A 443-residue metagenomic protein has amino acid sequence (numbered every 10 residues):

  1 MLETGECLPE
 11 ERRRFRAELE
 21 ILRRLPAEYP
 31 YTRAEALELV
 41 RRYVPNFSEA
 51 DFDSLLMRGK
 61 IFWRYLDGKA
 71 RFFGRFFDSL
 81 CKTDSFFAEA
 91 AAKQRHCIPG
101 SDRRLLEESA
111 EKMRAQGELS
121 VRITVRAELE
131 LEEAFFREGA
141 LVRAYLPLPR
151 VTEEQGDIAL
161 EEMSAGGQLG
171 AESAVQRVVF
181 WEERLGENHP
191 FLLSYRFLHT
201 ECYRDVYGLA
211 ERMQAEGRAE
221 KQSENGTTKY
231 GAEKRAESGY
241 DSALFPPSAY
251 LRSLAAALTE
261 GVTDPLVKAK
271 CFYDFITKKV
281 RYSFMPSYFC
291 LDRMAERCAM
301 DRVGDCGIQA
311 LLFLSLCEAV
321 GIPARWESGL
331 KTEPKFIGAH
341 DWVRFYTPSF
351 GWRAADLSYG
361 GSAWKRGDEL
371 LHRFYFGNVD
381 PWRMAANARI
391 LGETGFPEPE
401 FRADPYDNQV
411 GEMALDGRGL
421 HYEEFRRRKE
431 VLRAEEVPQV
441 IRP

Functional and structural regions predicted by a protein language model:
T4-R204: Intrinsically disordered, low-complexity N-terminal segments that are enriched in acidic
S173-V179, L185-S283, C290-E296, M300: Acidic low-complexity segments
P265-F272, D301-C317: Active-site nucleophilic cysteine motif
K278-P286, S315, A319-I322: Conserved helix-loop functional segments at active or binding sites
F284-F289, E327-G329: Surface-exposed patches in mature extracellular/periplasmic domains of secreted proteins
I308-P397: Hydrophobic/aromatic-rich core segments of domains that either
G377-P443: Low-complexity, Gly/Ser/Thr/Pro-rich intrinsically disordered linker/tail segments
